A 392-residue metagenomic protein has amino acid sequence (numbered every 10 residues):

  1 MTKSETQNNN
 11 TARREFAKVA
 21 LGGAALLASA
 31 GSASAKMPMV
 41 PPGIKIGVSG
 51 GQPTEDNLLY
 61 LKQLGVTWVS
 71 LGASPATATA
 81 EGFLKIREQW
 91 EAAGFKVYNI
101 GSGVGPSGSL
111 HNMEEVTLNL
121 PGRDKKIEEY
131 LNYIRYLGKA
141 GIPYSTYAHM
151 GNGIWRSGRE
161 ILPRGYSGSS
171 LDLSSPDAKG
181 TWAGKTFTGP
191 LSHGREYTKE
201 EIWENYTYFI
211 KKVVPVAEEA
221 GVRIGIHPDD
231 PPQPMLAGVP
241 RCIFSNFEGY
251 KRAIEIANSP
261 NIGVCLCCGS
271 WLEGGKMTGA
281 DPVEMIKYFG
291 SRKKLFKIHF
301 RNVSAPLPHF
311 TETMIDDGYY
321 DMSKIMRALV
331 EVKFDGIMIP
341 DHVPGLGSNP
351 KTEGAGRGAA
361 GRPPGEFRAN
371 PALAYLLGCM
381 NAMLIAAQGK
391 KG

Functional and structural regions predicted by a protein language model:
T2-L27, V40-G43, V116, R135 (+9 more regions): Histidine-acidic metal/acid-base catalytic patches
A30-Q52, L59, W68, G392: C-terminal segment of N-terminal export signals and the immediately downstream linker at the start of the mature
G47-G51, G72, Y98-G101, T146-A148 (+4 more regions): A cross-family glycoside hydrolase active-site/sugar-binding cleft signature
G51-L61, F83, I127-I134, D281-Y288: Short, acidic/polar
Q52-T54, P75, G103-P106, H149-G153 (+4 more regions): Active-site-proximal loop/turn and secondary-structure-junction residues that shape catalytic pockets, frequently
G72-T207, E218-E219, S270, D335: Structural motif corresponding to the early beta-alpha repeats
